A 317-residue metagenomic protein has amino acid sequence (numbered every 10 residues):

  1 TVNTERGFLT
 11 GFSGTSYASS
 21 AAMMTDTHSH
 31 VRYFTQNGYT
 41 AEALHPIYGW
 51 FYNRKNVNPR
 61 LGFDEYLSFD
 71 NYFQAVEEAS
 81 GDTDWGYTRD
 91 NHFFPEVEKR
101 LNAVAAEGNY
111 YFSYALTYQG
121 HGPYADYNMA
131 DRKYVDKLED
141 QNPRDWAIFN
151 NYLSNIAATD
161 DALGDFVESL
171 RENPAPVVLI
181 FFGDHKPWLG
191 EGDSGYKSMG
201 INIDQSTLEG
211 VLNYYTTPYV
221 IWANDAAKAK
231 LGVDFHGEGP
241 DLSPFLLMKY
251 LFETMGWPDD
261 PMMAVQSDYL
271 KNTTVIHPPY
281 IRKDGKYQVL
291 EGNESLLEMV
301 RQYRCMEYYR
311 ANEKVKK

Functional and structural regions predicted by a protein language model:
T1-K317: Solvent-exposed soluble domains appended to multi-pass membrane proteins
